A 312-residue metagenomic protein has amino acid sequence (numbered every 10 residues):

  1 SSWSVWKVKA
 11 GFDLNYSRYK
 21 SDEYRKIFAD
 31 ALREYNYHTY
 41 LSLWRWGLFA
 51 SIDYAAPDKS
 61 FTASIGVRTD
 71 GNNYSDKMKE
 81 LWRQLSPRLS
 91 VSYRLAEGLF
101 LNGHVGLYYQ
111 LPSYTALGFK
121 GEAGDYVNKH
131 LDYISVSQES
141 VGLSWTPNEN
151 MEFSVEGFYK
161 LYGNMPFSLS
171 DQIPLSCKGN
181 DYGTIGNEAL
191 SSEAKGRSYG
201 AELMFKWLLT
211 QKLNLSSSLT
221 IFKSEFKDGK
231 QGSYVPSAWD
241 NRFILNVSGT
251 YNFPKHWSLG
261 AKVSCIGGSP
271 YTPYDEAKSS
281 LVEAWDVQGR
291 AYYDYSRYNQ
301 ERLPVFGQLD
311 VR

Functional and structural regions predicted by a protein language model:
S1, N36-L43, G47-F49, N128-D132 (+2 more regions): Outer membrane beta-barrel strand-and-loop segments of large Gram-negative receptors, especially TonB-dependent
S1-M78, R94, M151-S154, N214-S216: Face-selective signature of the C-terminal outer-membrane beta-barrel domain
S1-S4, F12, L48-Y54, L89-Y93 (+6 more regions): Residues on the lipid-exposed face of transmembrane beta-strands in outer-membrane beta-barrel proteins
W3-V5, A56-K59, R94-G98, V136 (+6 more regions): Outer-membrane beta-barrel channels and translocator barrels
D13-S17, A55, G66-N72, G106-Y108 (+5 more regions): Outer-membrane beta-barrel pore domains and translocons
R18-I27, Y93, E97-S140, Y159-E188 (+1 more regions): Surface-exposed extracellular loop regions of Gram-negative outer-membrane beta-barrel proteins, predominantly
S42-W46, L81-L85, S135-E139, K195-Y199 (+2 more regions): Residues that define the transmembrane beta-barrel architecture of outer-membrane proteins
A56-F61, Y159-L161, Y182-D275: Gram-negative outer-membrane beta-barrel transporters
